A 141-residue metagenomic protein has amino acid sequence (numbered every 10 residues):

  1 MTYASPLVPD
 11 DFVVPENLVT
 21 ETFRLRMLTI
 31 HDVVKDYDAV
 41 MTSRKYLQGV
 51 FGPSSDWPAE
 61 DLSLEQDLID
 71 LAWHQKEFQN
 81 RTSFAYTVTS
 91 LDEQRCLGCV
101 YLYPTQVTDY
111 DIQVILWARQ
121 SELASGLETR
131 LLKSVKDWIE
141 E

Functional and structural regions predicted by a protein language model:
T2-E122, K133-S134, W138: GNAT-family acyltransferases
L127: ATP-dependent phospho-/nucleotidyl transfer catalytic cores
E141: Conserved GNAT acetyl-CoA-binding A-motif
